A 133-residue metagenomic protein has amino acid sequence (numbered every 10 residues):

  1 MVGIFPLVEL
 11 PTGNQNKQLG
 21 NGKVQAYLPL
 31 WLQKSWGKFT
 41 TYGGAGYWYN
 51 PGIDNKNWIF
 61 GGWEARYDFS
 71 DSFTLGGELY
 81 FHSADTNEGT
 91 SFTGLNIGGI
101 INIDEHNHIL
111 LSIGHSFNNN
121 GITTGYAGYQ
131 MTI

Functional and structural regions predicted by a protein language model:
M1-K56: Outer-membrane pore/translocation modules
V2-P6, G43-A45, G77, G99 (+1 more regions): Membrane-embedded beta-strand positions of outer-membrane beta-barrel proteins
I4, L28-L30, G61-W63, L75 (+3 more regions): Membrane-embedded beta-strands of outer-membrane beta-barrel proteins, especially the hydrophobic/small aromatic
G20-A26, N55-I59, S91-L95, G121-G125: Residues that define the transmembrane beta-barrel architecture of outer-membrane proteins
K38-G43, D71-G77, I103-L111: Repeated loop/turn-to-beta-strand initiation elements of outer-membrane beta-barrel proteins
G99-N102, H108, G121-I133: Outer-membrane beta-barrel "beta-signal"
I113-N120: A short, acidic, flexible beta-alpha connecting loop/helix-capping segment that sits on the rim of active
